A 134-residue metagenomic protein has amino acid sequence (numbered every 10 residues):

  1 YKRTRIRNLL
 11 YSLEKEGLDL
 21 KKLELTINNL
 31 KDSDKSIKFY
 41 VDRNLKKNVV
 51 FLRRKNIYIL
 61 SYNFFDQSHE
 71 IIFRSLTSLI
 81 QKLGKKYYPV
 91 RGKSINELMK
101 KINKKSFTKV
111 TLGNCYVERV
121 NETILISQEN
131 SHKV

Functional and structural regions predicted by a protein language model:
Y1-Y11: Core alpha/beta nucleotide-donor-binding catalytic domains of modification enzymes
N8, E16, K21-V134: AMP-forming adenylation/ATP pyrophosphatase catalytic core
